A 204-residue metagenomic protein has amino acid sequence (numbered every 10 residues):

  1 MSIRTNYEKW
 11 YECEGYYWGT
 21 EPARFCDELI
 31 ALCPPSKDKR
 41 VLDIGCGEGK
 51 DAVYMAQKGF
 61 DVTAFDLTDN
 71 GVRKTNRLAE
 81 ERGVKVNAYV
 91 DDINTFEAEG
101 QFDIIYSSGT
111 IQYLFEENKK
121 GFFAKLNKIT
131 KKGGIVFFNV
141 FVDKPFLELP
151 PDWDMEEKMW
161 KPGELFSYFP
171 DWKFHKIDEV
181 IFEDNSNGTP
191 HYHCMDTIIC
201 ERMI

Functional and structural regions predicted by a protein language model:
M1-P35, L42, E48-G100, L114-G121 (+1 more regions): Class I (Rossmann-like) S-adenosyl-L-methionine-dependent methyltransferase catalytic domain, capturing the SAM-binding
Y106: A conserved beta-strand element that flanks and buttresses the S-adenosyl-L-methionine
G109-T110: Short catalytic micro-motifs in class I SAM-dependent methyltransferases
K120-K132: A short glycine-rich, Lys/Arg-flanked "PGG" loop and its adjoining helix->strand segment in the class I
